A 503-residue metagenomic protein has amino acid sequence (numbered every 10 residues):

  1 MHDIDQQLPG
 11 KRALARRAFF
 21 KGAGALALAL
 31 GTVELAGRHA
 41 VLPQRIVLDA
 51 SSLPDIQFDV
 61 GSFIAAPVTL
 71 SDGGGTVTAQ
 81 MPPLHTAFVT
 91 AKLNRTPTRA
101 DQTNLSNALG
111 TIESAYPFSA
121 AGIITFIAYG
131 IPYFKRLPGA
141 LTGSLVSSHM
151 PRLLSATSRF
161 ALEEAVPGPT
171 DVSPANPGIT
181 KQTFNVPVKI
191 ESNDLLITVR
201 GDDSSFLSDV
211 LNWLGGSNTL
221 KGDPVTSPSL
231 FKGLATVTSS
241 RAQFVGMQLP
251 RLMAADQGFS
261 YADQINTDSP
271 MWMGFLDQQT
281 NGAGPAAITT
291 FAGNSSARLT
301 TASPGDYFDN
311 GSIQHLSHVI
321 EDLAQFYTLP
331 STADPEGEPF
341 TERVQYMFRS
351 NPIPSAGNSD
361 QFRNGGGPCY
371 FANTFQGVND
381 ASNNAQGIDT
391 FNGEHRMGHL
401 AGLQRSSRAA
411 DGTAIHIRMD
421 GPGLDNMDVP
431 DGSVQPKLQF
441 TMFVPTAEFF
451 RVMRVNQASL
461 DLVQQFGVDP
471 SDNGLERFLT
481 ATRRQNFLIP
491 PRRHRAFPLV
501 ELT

Functional and structural regions predicted by a protein language model:
M1-L14: N-terminal secretory signal peptides
A18-T503: Long, histidine/aromatic-enriched segments associated with O2/redox biology
